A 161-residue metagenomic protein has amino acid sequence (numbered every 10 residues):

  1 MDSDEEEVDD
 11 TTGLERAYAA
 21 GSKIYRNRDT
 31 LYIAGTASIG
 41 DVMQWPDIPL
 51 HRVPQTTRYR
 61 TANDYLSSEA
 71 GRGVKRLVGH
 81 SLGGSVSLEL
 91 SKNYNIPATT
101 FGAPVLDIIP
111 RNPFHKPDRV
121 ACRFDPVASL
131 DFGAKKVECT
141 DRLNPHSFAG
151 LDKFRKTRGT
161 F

Functional and structural regions predicted by a protein language model:
D2-R76, P97, P104-F114, D131-K135: A conserved cap/lid and substrate-binding interface adjacent to the catalytic center of lipid-processing enzymes
R26-R28, G71-R72, K92-F161: Serine hydrolase/lipase
V78-G83, S87: Gly/Ala-rich beta-loop-alpha elbow adjacent to hydrolase catalytic centers
